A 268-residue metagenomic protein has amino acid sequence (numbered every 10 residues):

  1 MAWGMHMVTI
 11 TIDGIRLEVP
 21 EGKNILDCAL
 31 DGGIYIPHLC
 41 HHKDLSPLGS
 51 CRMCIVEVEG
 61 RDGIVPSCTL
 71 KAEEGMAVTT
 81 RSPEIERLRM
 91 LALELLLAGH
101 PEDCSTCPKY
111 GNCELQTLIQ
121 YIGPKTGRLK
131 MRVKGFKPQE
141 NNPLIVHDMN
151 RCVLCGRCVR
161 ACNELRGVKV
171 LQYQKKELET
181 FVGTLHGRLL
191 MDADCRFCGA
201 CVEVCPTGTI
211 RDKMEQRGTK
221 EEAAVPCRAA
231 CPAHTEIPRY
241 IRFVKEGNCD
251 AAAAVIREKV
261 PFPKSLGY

Functional and structural regions predicted by a protein language model:
M1-H6: Short, Lys/Arg-enriched N-terminal segments with co-localized hydrophobic residues within the first ~10-30 amino acids
I12-I15, E59-G60: Short strand-turn-strand beta-turns centered on an Asx-Gly dipeptide
I15-K23: Short, contiguous acidic and Ser/Thr-rich linear segments
I25-E59, E221: A basic, amphipathic helix-loop patch mediating RNA/tRNA/ribosome contacts
R52-V56, R61-Y268: Fe-S ferredoxin-like electron-transfer domains and their immediately adjacent linker/connector regions across
